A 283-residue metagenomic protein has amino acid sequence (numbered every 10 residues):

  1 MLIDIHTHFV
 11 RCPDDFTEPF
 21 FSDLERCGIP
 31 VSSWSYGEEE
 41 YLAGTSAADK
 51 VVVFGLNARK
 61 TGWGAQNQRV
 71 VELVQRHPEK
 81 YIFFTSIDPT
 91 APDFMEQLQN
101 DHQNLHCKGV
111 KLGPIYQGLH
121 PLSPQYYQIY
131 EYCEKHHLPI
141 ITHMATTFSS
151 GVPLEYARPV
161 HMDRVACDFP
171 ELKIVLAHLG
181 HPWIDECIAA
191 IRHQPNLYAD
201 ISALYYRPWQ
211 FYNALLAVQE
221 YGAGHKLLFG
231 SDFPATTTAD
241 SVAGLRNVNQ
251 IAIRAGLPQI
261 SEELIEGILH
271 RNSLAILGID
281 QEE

Functional and structural regions predicted by a protein language model:
M1-F9, P13-K50, Y221-L228, D240-E283: Mid-to-C-terminal alpha-helical segments outside catalytic/metal-binding sites
L2, V51, Y81-F83, I140 (+4 more regions): Hydrophobic/aromatic residues located in beta-strands of well-ordered beta-sheets within soluble catalytic
H6, V70, V110, C133 (+6 more regions): Conserved, mostly hydrophobic/aromatic
V10-P13, A58-T61, P89-D93, T146-S150 (+3 more regions): Active-site environment of divalent metal-dependent phosphoester hydrolases
D14-P19, G64-Q66, Q97, V152-L154 (+4 more regions): Short aromatic-enriched loop/helix-cap "lid" or pocket-rim segments at secondary-structure transitions that line
S33-Y41, A65-V71, F94-Q97, P159-M162 (+2 more regions): Alpha-helical scaffolding within the catalytic cores of extracellular/periplasmic polymer-degrading hydrolases
D49-K50, K60-Y156, L197: Active-site gating/metal-coordination segments in enzymes
L105-G109, L122-F229: Catalytic pocket-lining loop regions of alpha/beta-barrel enzymes, especially the amidohydrolase/enolase/GH5 lineages
